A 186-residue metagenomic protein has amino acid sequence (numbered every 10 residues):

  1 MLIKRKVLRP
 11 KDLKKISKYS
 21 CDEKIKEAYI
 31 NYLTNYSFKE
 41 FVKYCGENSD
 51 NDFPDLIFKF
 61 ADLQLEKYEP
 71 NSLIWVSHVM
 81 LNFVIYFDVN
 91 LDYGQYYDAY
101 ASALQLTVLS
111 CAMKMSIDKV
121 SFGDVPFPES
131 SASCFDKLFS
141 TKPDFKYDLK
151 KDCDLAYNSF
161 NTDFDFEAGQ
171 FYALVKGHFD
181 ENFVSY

Functional and structural regions predicted by a protein language model:
M1-L2, V7, K11-K14, C21-A156 (+4 more regions): Non-catalytic all-alpha helical scaffold/repeat segments
